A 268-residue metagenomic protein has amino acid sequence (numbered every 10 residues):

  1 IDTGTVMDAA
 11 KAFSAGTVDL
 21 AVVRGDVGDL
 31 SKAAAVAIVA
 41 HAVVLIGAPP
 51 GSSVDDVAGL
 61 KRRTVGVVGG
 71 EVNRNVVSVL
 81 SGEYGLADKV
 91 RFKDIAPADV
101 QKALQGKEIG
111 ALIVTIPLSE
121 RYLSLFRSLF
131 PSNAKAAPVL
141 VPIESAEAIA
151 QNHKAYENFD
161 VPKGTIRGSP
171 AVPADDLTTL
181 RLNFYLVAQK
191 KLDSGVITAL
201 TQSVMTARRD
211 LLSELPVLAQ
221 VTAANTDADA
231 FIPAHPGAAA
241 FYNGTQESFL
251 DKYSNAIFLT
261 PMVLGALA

Functional and structural regions predicted by a protein language model:
I1, V43, A48-G106: Bilobed "Venus flytrap"/periplasmic-binding protein-like clamshell domains and structurally analogous long
I1-T64, G69: Short, glycine-/small- and polar/acidic-enriched structural segments that line small-molecule recognition paths
D2-M7, V36-A40, A58, V67-R74 (+4 more regions): Solvent-exposed, acidic/flexible segments
V27-D29, V43, S53, G66 (+4 more regions): Solvent-exposed loop/turn segments at secondary-structure junctions within structured extracellular/periplasmic domains
R74, D88-R181: Pocket-lining segment of extracytoplasmic ligand-binding domains
D176-A234: Extracytoplasmic/lumenal ectodomains and periplasmic regions of secretory and membrane proteins
T226-F258: Short, aromatic-rich amphipathic segments at membrane interfaces that lie adjacent to a transmembrane helix or signal
L264-A268: Alpha-helical transmembrane segments
